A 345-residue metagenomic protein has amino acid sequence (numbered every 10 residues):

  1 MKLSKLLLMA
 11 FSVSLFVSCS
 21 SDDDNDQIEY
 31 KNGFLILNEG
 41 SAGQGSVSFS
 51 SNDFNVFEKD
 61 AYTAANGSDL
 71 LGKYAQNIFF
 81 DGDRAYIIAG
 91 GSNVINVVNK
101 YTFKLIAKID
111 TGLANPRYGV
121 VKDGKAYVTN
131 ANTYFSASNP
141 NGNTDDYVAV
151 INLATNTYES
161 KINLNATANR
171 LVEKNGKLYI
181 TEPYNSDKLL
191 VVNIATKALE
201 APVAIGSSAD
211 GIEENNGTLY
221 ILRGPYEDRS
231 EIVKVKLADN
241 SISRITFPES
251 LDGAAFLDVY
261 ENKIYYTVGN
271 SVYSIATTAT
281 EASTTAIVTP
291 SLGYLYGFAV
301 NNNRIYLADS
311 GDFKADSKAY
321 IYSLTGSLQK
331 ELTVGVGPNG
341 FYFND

Functional and structural regions predicted by a protein language model:
K2-L37: Bacterial Sec-dependent N-terminal signal peptides
G33-L37, R84-I88, K125-V128, K177-T181 (+3 more regions): Conserved beta-propeller blade signature
G40-Q44, S92-V94, N132-A137, N185-D187 (+3 more regions): Short glycine/acidic-enriched loop and turn motifs that connect beta-strands
V56-L70, K104-D110, T157-I162, K197-A204 (+3 more regions): A short beta-strand motif characteristic of beta-propeller blades
G72-N77, A114-D123, A166-N175, I205-N216 (+3 more regions): Repeated scaffold domains used in trafficking and secretory/extracellular systems, primarily beta-propellers
A154-I264: Acidic, serine/threonine- and glycine-rich low-complexity intrinsically disordered segments that serve as flexible
S241-K314: Intrinsically disordered, low-complexity segments enriched in Gly and acidic/Ser/Thr residues that form flexible
K318-D345: Blade-level signature of beta-propeller repeat domains, shared across WD40, Kelch, NHL, RCC1 and BNR/Asp-box propellers
